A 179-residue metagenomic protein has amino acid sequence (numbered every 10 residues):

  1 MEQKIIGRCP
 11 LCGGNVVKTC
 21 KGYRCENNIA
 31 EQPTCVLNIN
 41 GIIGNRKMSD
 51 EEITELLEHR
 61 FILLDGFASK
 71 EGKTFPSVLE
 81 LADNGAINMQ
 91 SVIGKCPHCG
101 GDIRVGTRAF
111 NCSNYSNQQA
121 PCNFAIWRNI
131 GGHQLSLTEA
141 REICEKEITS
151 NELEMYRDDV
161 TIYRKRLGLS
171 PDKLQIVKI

Functional and structural regions predicted by a protein language model:
M1-I179: Basic, low-complexity terminal or inter-domain segments flanking catalytic cores
